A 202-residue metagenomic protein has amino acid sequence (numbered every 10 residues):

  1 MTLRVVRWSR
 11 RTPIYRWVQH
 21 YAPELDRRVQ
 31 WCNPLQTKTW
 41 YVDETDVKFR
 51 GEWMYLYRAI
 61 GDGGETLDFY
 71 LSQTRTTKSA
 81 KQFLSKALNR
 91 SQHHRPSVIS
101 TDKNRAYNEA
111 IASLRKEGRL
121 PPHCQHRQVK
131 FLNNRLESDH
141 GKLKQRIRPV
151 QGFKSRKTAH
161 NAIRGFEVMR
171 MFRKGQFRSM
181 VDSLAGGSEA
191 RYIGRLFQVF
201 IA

Functional and structural regions predicted by a protein language model:
M1-A202: Residue-level recognition of single "structural anchor" positions that define or cap local secondary structure
